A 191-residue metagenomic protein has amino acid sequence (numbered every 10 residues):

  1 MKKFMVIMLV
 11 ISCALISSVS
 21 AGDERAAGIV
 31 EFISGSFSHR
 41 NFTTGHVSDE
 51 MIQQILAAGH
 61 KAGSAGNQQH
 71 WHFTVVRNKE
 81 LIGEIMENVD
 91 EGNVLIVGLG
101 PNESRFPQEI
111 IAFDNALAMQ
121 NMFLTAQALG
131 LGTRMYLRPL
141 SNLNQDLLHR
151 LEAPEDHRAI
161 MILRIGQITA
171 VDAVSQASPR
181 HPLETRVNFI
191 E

Functional and structural regions predicted by a protein language model:
M1-F4: Positively charged n-region of N-terminal signal peptides that target proteins for export
M8-C13, S18-E191: Acidic, surface-exposed loops and disordered segments
